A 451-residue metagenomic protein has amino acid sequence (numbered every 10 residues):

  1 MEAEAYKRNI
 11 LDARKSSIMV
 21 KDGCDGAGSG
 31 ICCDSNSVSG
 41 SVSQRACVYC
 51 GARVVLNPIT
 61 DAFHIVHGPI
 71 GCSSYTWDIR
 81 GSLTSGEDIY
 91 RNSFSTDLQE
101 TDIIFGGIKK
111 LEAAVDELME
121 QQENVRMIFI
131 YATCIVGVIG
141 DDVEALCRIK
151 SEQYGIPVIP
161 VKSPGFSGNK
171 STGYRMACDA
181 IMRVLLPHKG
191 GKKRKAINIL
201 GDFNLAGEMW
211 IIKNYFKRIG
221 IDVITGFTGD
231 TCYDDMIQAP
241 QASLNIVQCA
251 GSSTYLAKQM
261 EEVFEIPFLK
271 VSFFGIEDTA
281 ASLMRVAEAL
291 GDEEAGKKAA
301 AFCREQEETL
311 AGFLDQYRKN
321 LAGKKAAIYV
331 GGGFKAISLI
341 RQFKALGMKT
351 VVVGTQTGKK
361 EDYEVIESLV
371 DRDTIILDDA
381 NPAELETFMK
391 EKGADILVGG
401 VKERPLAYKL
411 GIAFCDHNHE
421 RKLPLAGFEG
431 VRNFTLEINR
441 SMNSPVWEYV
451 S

Functional and structural regions predicted by a protein language model:
M1-S451: An N-terminal assembly and electron-transfer interface module characteristic of large anaerobic redox and radical
